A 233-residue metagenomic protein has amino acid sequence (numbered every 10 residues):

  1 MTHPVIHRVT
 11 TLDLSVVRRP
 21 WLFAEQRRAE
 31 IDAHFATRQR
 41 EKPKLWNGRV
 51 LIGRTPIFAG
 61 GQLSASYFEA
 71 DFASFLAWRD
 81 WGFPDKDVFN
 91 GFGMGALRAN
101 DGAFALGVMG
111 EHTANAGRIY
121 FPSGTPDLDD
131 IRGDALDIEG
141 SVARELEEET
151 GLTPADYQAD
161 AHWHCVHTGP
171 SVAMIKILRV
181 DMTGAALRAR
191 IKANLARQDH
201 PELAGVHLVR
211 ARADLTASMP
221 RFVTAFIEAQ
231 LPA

Functional and structural regions predicted by a protein language model:
M1-Y120, T125-R144, L152-A233: N-terminal leader/linker segments that precede catalytic domains of diphosphate-processing enzymes
